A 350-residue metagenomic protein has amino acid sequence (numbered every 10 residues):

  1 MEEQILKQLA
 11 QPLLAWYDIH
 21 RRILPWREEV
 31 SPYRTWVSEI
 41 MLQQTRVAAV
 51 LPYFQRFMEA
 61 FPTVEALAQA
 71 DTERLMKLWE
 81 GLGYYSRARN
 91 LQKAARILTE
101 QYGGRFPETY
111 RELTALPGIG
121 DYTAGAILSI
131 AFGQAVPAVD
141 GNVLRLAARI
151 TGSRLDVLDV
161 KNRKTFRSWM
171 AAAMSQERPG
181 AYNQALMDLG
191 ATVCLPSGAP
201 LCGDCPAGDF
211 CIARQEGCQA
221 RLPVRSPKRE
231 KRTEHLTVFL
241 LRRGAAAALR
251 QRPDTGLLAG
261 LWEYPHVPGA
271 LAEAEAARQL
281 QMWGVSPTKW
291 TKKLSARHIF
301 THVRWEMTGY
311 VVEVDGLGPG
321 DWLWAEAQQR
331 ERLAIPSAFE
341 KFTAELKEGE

Functional and structural regions predicted by a protein language model:
M1-I23, E28, A191-E350: Intrinsically disordered, low-complexity, charged terminal extensions of DNA damage-control enzymes
E2-G203, A207-E216, V285-S286: Catalytic cores of DNA base-excision repair glycosylases
